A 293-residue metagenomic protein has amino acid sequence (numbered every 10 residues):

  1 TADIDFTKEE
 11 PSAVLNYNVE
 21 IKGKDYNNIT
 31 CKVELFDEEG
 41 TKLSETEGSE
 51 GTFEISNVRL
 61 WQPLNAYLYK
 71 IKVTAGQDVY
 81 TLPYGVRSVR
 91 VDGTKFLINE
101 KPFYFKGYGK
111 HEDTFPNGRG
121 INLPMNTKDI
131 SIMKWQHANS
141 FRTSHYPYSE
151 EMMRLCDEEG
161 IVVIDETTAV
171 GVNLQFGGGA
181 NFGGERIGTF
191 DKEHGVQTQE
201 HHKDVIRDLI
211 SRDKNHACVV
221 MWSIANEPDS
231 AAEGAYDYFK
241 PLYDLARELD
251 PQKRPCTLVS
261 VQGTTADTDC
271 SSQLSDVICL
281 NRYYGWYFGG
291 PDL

Functional and structural regions predicted by a protein language model:
T1-V163, V205, C218-M221, D237-E248 (+2 more regions): Secreted/periplasmic carbohydrate-active enzymes, especially glycoside hydrolases
I130-I132, S140-L293: Substrate-binding/catalytic cleft of secreted carbohydrate-active enzymes, primarily glycoside hydrolases
